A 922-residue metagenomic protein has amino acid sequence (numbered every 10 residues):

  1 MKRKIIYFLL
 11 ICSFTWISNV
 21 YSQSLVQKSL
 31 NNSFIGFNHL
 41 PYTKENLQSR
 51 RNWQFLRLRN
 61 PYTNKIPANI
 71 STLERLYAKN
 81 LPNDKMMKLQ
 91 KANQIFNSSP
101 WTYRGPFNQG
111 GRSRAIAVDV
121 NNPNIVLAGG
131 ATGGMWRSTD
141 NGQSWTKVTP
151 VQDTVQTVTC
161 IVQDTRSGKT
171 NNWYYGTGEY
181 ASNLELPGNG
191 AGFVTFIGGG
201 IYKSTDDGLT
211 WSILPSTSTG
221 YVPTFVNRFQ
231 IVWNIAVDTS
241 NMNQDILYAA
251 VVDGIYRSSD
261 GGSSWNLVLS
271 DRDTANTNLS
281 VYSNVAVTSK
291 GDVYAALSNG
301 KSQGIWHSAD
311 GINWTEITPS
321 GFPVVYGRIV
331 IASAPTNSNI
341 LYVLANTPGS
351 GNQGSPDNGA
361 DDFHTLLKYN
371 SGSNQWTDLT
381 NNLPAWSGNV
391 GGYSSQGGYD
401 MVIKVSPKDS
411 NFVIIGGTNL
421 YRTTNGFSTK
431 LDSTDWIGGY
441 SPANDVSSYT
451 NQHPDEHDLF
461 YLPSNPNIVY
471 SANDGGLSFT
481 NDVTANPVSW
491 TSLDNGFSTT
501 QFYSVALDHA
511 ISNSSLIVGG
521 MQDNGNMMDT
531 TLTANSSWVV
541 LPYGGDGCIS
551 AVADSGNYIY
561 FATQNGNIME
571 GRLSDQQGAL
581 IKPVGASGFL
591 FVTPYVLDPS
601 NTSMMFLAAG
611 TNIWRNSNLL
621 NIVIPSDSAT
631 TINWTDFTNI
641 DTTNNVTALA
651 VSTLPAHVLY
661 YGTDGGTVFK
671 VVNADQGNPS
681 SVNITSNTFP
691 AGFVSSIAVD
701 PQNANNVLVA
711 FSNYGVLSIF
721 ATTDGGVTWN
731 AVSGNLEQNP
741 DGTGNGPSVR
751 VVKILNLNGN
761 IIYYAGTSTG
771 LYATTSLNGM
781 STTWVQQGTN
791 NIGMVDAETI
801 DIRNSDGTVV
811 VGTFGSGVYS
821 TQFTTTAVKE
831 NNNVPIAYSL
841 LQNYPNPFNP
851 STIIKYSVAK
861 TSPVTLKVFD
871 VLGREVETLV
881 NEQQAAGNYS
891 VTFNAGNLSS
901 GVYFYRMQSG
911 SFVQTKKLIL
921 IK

Functional and structural regions predicted by a protein language model:
M1-V26, A827-V828, S839, S911-V913: Bacterial Sec-dependent N-terminal signal peptides
I11, S22, R104, T825-N831 (+7 more regions): Terminal processing/anchoring signals of secreted or surface-associated proteins and related intramolecular
L25-T824: Beta-propeller blade termini and top-face loops
G426, S464, S857, Q884 (+1 more regions): Hydrophobic loop/turn residues within beta-sheet-rich immunoglobulin-like superfamily modules
K829-Y844, F848-V868, S890-A895, S909-F912: Glycine-centered coil/turn sites that cap beta-strands in beta-rich domains
E875, V913-T915: A structural signal for beta-strand boundary/capping segments at domain termini and interdomain linkers
V880-S911: Short, surface-exposed loop/turn motifs with a glycine/proline- and acidic-biased composition
L920-K922: Interdomain boundary/hinge segments at the C-termini of tandem beta-sandwich modules
